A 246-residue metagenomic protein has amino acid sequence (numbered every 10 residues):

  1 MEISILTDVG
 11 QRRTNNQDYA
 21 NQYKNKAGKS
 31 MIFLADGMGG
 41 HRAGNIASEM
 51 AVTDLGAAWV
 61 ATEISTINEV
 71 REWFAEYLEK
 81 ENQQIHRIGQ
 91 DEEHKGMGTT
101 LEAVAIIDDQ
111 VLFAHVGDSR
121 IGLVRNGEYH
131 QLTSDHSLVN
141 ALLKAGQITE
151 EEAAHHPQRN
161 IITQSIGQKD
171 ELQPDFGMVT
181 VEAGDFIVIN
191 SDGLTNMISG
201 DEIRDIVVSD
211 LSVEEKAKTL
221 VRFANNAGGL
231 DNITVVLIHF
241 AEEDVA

Functional and structural regions predicted by a protein language model:
M1-A246: PP2C/PPM-type serine/threonine phosphatase catalytic domain
